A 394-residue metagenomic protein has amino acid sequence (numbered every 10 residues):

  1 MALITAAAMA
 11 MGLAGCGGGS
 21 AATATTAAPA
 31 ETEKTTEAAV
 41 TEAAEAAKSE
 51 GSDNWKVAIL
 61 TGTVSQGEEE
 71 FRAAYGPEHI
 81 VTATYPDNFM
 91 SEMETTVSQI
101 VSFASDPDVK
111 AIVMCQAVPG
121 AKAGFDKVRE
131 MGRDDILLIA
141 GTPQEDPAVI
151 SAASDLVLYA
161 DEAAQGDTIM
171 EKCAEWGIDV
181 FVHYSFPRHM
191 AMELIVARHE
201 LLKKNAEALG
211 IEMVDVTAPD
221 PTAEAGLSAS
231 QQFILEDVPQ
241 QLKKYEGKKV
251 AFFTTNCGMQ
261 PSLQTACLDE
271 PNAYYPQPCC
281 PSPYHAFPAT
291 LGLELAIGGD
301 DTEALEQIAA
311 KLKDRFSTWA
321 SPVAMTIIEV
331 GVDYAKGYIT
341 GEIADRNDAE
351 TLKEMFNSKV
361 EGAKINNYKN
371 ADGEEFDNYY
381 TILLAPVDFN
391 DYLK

Functional and structural regions predicted by a protein language model:
L13-A27: Bacterial lipoprotein signal-peptidase II cleavage site
S49-S98, F103, V113-P119, I195: Extracytoplasmic "Venus flytrap"
G51-D53, E303-A309, R315-K394: Hinge/cleft segment of the Venus flytrap/periplasmic-binding protein
V57-T61, P107-V118, D135-G141, V182-Y184 (+3 more regions): Periplasmic-binding protein-like
S65-A74, V157, D161-D215, A335 (+3 more regions): An alpha-beta-alpha
M93-K110, K127, A229-K248: Short, well-structured alpha-helical segments in soluble
V128-E162: Flexible loop/hinge segments that line or gate small-molecule binding clefts
L202-V214, P261-T340: Extracellular/periplasmic periplasmic-binding protein-like sensory domains
